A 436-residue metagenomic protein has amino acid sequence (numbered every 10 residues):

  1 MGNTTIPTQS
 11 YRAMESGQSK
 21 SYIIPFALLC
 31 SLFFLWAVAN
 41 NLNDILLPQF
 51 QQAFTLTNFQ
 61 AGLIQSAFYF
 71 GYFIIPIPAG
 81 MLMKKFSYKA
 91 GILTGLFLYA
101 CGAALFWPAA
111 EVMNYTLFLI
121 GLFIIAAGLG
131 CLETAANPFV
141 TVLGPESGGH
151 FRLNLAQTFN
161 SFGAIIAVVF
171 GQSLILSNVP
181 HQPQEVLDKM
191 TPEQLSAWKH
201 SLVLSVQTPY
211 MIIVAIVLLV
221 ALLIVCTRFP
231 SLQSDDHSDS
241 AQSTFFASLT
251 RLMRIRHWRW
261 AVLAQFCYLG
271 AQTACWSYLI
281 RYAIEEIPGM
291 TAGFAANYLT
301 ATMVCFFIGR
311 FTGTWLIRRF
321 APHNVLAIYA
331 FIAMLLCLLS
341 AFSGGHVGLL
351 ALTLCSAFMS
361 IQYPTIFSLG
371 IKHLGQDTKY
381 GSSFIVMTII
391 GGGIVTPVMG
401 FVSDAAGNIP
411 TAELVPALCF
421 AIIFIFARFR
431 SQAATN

Functional and structural regions predicted by a protein language model:
M1-L32, W36, Q52: Cytosolic juxtamembrane N-terminal segment immediately preceding the first transmembrane helix of multi-pass
I24-Q52, A136-N137, C275-A283: Extracytoplasmic
N43-L47, A167-V168, Q172-N178, R251-T300: Extracytoplasmic gate region of multi-pass secondary transporters
L63-M81, T300-T312: Central cavity-lining transmembrane alpha-helices of secondary-active solute carriers, predominantly the Major
I75-Y88, G309-A321, S403-D404: Helix-to-loop junctions at the C-terminal end of transmembrane segments in multipass secondary transporters
F97-V112, F331-G344: C-terminal ends and interior cores of transmembrane alpha-helices in multi-pass membrane transporters/permeases
Y115-L132, V347-I361: Hydrophobic core of transmembrane alpha-helices in multi-pass small-molecule transporters, especially MFS/SLC-type
C131-P145, S360-G375: Intracellular juxtamembrane helix-capping segments at the cytosolic ends of symmetry-related transmembrane helices
